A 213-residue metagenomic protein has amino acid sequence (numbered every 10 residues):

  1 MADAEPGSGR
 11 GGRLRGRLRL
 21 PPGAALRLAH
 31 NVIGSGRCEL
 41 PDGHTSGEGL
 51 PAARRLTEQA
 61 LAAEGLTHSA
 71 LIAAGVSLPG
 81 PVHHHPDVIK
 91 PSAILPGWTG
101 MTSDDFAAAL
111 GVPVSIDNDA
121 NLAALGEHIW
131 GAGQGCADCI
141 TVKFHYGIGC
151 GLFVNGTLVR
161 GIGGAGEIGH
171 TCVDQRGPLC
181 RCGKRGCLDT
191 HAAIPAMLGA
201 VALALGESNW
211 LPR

Functional and structural regions predicted by a protein language model:
M1-S35, T141-V154: Gly/Thr-rich phosphate-binding beta-strand-loop-beta motif of the actin/hexokinase/Hsp70
A24-A29, E39, T57, V159: Amphipathic alpha-helical effector-binding/dimerization core of metabolite-sensing transcriptional regulators
A25, L40-H44, G156, V201: All-alpha effector-binding/dimerization core of bacterial HTH-type transcriptional repressors
A25, P81-V82, L152, C172: Hydrophobic beta-strand positions
V32-D138: Glycine-rich phosphate-binding loop and adjoining helix at the ATP-binding site of ATP-dependent phosphoryl-transfer
L78, L188-R213: A mobile "lid/hinge" subdomain adjacent to the ATP/sugar-phosphate binding pocket shared across diverse ATP-dependent
G135-A192: Glycine-rich phosphate-binding loop of actin/hexokinase-like ATP-binding domains
